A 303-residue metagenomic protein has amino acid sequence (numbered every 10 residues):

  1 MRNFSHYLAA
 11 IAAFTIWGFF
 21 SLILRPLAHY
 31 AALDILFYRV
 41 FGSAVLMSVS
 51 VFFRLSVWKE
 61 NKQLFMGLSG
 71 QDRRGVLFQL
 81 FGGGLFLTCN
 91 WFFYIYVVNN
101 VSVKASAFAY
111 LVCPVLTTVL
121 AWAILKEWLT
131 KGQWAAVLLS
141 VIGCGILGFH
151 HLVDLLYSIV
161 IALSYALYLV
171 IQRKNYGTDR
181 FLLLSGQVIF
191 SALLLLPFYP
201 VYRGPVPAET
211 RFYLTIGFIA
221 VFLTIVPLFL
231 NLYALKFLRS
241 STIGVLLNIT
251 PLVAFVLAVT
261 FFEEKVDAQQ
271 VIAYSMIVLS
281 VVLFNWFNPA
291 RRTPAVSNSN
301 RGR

Functional and structural regions predicted by a protein language model:
M1-Y38, S50, L85, F93 (+2 more regions): Glycine-/small-residue-enriched transmembrane alpha-helix faces in small-molecule transporters and effluxers
I11-F19, I23, Q79-N100, I146 (+6 more regions): Hydrophobic alpha-helical transmembrane segments of multi-pass membrane transport proteins, especially secondary
I16, G42-L46, A109-A123, F190-L194 (+2 more regions): Alpha-helical transmembrane segments of compact multi-pass small-molecule transporters, enriched in specific families
A31-C89, L116-T117, S164-L167, S185-Y202 (+2 more regions): Transmembrane alpha-helices of multi-pass small-molecule transport proteins
V40, C144, H151, F212 (+1 more regions): C-terminal-most transmembrane helix of multi-pass membrane proteins
A44-D72, L139-V153, F190-R211, V256-V266 (+1 more regions): Membrane-interface helix-cap regions at the ends of transmembrane helices in multi-pass membrane proteins
M47, L120, I124, L129-G148 (+2 more regions): Hydrophobic transmembrane alpha-helices of multi-pass small-molecule transport proteins
Y94-Y96, V112-W134, L147, L252-V271: C-terminal transmembrane-helix exit sites in multi-pass transporters
